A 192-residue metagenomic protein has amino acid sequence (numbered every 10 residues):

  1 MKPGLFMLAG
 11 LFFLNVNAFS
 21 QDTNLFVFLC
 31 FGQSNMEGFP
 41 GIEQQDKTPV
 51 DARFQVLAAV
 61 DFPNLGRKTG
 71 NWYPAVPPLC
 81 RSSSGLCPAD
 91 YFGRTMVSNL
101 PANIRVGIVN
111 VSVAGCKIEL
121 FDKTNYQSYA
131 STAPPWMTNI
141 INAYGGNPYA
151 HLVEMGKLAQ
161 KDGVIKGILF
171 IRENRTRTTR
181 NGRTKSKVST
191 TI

Functional and structural regions predicted by a protein language model:
M1-D22: Bacterial Sec-dependent N-terminal signal peptides
Q21-I192: Cell-envelope and extracellular/periplasmic
